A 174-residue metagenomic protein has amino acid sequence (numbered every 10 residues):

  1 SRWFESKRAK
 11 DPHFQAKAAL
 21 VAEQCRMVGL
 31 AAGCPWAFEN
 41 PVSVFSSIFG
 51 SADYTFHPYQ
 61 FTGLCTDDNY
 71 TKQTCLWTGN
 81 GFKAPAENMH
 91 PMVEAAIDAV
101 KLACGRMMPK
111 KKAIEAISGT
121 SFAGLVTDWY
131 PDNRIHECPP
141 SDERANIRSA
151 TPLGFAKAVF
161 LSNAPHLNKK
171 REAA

Functional and structural regions predicted by a protein language model:
S1-A174: Conserved active-site and SAM-binding loop architecture of S-adenosyl-L-methionine-dependent nucleic-acid
